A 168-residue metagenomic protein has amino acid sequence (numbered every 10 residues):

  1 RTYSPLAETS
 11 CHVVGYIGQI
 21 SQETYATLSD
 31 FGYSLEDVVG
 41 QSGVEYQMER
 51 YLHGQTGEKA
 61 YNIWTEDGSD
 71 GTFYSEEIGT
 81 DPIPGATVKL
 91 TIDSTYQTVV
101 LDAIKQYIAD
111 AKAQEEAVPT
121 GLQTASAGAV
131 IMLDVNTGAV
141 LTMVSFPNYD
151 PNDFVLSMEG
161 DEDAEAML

Functional and structural regions predicted by a protein language model:
R1-A129, Y149-L168: Extracytoplasmic/periplasmic proteins that interact with beta-lactams or build/remodel peptidoglycan
V130-V135: Short hydrophobic alpha-helical segments used for membrane anchoring or interfacial signaling
T142-N148: Short beta->alpha transition motifs characteristic of CBS
